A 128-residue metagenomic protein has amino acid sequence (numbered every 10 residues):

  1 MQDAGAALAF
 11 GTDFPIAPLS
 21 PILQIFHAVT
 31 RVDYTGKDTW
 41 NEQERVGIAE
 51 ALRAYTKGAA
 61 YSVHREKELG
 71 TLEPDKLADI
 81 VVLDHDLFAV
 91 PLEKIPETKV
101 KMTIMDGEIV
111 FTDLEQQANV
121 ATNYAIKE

Functional and structural regions predicted by a protein language model:
M1-E93, T98, M102-D106: His/Asp/Glu-enriched, well-ordered alpha-helical/loop segment that forms or immediately abuts the divalent-metal
D113-E128: Extracellular/periplasmic ectodomains of large secreted or surface enzymes and adhesion receptors
